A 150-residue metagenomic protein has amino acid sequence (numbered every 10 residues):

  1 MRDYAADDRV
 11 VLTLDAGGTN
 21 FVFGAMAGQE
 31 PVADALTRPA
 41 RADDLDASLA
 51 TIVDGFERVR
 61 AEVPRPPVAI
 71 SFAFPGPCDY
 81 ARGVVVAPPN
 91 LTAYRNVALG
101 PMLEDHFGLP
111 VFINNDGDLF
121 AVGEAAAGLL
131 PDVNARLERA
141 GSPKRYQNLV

Functional and structural regions predicted by a protein language model:
R2-A50, D54, A61, V84-V86: Short glycine-rich, Thr/Ser-proximal phosphate-binding strand/loop in the N-terminal lobe of ATP-dependent enzymes
A5-A6, V59-P66, F107, S142-R145: Glycine-rich phosphate-binding loop signature in dinucleotide/nucleotide-binding domains
T13, S71-A73: Short, well-ordered beta-strand segments
T19, P75-C78: Short glycine-rich anion-binding loops that position phosphate/pyrophosphate groups of nucleotides and phosphorylated
M26, R58, M102-H106: Alpha-helical structural signal in soluble globular domains
I52-I70, P110-V111: Phosphate/pyrophosphate-binding loops at sites that engage ATP/ADP/AMP, CoA/4′-phosphopantetheine, polyphosphate
A69-I70, D79-N148: Glycine-rich phosphate-binding loop and adjoining helix at the ATP-binding site of ATP-dependent phosphoryl-transfer
